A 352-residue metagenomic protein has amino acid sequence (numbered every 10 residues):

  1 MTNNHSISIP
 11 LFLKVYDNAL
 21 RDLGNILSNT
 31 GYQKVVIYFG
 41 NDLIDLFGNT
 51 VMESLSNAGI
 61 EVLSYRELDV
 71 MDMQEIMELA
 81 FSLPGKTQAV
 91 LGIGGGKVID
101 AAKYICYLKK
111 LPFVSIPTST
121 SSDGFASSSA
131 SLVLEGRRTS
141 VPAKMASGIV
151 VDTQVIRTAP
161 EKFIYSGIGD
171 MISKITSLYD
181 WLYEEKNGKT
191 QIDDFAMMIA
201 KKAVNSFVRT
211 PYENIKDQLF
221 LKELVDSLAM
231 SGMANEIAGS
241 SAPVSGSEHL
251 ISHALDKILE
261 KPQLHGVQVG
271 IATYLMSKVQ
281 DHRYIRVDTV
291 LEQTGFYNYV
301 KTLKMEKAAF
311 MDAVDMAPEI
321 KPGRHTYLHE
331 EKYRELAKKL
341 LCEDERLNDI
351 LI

Functional and structural regions predicted by a protein language model:
M1-A89: ATP/NTP phosphate-donor binding region
H5-S6, T30, S82-G85, C106 (+7 more regions): Solvent-exposed alpha-helices and their adjacent loops that cap or buttress functional pockets in soluble metabolic
L46-F47, K97-K103, S122-F125, V244 (+1 more regions): Short glycine/serine/threonine-rich phosphate/pyrophosphate-binding segments that cradle anionic phosphate groups
L83-I105, K109-T120: A short, small-residue-rich loop immediately preceding and capping a beta-strand
L108-A203: A glycine/threonine-rich phosphate-anchoring loop and its flanking beta-alpha core in nucleotide/phosphate-binding
M171, D281-I352: C-terminal charged capping/lid subdomain of soluble metabolic enzymes
F195-K301, M305: Active-site segments that bind and position negatively charged phosphate/pyrophosphate groups
